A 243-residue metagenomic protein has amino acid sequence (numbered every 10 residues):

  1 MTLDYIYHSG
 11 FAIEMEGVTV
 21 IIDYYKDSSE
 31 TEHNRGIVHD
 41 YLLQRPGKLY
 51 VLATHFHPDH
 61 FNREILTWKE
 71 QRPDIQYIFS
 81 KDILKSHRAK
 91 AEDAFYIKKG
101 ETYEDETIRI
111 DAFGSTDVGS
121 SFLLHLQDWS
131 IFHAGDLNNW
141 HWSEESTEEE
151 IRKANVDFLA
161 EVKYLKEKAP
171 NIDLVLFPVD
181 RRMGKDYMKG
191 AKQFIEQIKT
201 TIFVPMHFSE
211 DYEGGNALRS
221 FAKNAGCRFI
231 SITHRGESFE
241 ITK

Functional and structural regions predicted by a protein language model:
T2-Y5, V20-D23, R109-G114, S130-D136 (+1 more regions): Active-site-proximal beta-strand elements of phosphoester/diester hydrolases
D4-I6, T19, R88-Y103, M183 (+1 more regions): Binuclear metal-ion centers of metallo-dependent hydrolases, dominated by the metallo-beta-lactamase
A12-L52, R63-W68, L137-K168: Pre-active-site segment of Zn-dependent metallo-hydrolases
I21-Y25, G47-D59, Y77-K81, F132-G135 (+5 more regions): Active-site neighborhood of phospho(di)ester-bond hydrolases with catalytic His/Asp-centered motifs
S28-S29, F56-F61, I83-H87, E101-Y103 (+4 more regions): Active-site environment of divalent metal-dependent phosphoester hydrolases
V38-Y103: Active-site HxH/HxHxD metal-binding segment of metal-dependent hydrolases
D74-W129, I230-K243: Metallo-beta-lactamase
T116-E196: Active-site-proximal loop/helix segments of hydrolase catalytic cores
